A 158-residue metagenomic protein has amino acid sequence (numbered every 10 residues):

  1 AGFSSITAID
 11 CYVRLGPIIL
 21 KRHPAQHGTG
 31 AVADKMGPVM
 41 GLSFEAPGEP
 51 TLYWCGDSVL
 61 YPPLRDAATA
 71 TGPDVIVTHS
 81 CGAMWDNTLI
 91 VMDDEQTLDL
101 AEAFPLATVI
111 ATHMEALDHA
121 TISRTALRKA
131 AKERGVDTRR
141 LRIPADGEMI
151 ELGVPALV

Functional and structural regions predicted by a protein language model:
A1, D118-A120, E151: Short, charged/polar "capping" segments at the starts of alpha-helices and the immediately preceding loops
G2-C11, D74-H79: Short hydrophobic/aromatic-enriched beta-strand-loop microsegments
G2-I6, I19, D94-E95, L127-A130 (+1 more regions): Short, hinge-like loop/turn segments at secondary-structure boundaries
F3-S5, P17, E49, L106 (+1 more regions): A generic structural signal for alpha->beta connector loops
T7-A70, D146-V158: Core dinuclear metal-dependent hydrolase active-site scaffold
V59-D146: Cap/insert and terminal regions of metallo-dependent hydrolase folds
